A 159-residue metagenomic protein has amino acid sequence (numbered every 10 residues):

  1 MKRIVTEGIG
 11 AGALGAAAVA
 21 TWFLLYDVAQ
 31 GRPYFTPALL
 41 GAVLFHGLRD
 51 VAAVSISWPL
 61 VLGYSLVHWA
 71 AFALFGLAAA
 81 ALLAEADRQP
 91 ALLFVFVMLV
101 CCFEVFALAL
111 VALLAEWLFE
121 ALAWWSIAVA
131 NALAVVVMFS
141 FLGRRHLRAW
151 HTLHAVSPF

Functional and structural regions predicted by a protein language model:
K2-P33: N-terminal signal-anchor transmembrane alpha helix
V5-G10, V61-S65, L93-M98, A128-V129: Hydrophobic alpha-helical transmembrane segments
A16-A20, V100-A112: Aromatic-anchored segments of alpha-helical transmembrane domains
Q30-S55: Membrane-interface interhelical connector segments
V54-A71: Individual transmembrane alpha-helix segments
A73-A86, S140-G143: Membrane-interfacial alpha-helical segments at the cytosolic side of multi-pass membrane proteins
L83-E104: Internal alpha-helical transmembrane segments of multi-pass membrane proteins
A107-A155: Alpha-helical transmembrane segments of multi-pass integral membrane proteins, characterized by long hydrophobic
